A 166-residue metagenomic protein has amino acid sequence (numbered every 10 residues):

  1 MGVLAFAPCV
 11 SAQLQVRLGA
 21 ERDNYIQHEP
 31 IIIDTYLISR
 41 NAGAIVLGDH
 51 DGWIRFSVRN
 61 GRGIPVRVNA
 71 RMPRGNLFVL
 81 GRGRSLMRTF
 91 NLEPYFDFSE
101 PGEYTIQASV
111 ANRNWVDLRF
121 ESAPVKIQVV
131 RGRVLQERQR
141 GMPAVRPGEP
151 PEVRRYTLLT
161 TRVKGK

Functional and structural regions predicted by a protein language model:
G2-L4, P143-K166: Low-complexity, intrinsically disordered regulatory segments enriched in Pro/Ser/Thr and acidic residues
V10-S11, L159: Short, charged, low-hydrophobicity "junction" segments
A12-G19, D23-E93, P101-V110, W115-D117 (+2 more regions): Contiguous segments within soluble domain cores/interaction surfaces
I54, V134-Q139, Y156-T161: Hydrophobic transmembrane signal anchors and adjacent membrane-proximal interface regions, especially in viral
K126-V153: Low-complexity, Pro/Ser/Thr- and charge-rich linker/hinge segments at domain boundaries
